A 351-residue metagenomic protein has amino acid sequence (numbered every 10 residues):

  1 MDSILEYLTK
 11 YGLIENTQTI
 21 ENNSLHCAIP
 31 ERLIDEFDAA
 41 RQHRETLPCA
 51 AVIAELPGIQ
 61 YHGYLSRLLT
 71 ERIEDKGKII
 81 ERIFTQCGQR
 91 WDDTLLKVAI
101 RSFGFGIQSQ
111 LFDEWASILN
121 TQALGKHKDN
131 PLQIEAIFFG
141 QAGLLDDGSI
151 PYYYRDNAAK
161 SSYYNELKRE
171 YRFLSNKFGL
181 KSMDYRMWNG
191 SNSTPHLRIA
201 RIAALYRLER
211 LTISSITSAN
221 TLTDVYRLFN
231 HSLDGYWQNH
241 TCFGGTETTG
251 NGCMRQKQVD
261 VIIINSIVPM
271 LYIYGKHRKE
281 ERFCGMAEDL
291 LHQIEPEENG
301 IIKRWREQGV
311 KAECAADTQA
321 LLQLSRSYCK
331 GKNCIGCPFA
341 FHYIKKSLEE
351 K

Functional and structural regions predicted by a protein language model:
M1-I53: Compact, glycine/acidic-enriched structural inserts
M1-Y7, S109-E114, L348-K351: Short, well-ordered strand-loop elements centered on a beta-strand within folded domains, enriched for acidic residues
S24, L119, F341-K345: Solvent-exposed, non-transmembrane amphipathic alpha-helical segments
D35-D92: Extended, acidic-biased charged interface segments
L68-T318: Hydrophobic, aromatic-lined core segments that form the binding pocket/scaffold for planar heteroaromatic ligands
Q308-K351: Acidic, carboxylate-rich catalytic segments that either coordinate divalent cations
